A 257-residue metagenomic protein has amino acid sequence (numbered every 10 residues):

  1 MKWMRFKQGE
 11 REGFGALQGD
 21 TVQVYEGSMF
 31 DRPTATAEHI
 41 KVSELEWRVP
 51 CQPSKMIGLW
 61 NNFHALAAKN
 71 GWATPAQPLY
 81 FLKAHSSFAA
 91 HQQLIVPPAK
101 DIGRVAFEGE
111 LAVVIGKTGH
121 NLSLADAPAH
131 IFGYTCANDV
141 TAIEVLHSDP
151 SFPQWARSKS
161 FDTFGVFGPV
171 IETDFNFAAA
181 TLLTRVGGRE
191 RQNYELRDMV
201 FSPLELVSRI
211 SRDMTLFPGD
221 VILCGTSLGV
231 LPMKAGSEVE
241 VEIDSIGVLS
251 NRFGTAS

Functional and structural regions predicted by a protein language model:
M1-P78, F175-F177, R185, E190 (+1 more regions): N-terminal non-catalytic cap/leader segment that marks the start of a structured domain
S43-E46, L66, T74, V96-A99 (+1 more regions): Catalytic-pocket segment enriched in acidic/His residues
S54-I57, P78-Y80, S86-S87, L94 (+6 more regions): Structural motif
T74-H91, F107, E240-D244: Structural signature of FAD isoalloxazine-binding scaffolds in flavoprotein oxidoreductases
K83, G109-L111, I115-K117, T135-V140 (+2 more regions): Short, structured patches in soluble enzyme cores that scaffold and shape functional sites
H91-V114: A structural-propensity feature for long, helix-poor, extended segments
H120-Y134: N-terminal accessory regions of nucleic-acid-interacting proteins
